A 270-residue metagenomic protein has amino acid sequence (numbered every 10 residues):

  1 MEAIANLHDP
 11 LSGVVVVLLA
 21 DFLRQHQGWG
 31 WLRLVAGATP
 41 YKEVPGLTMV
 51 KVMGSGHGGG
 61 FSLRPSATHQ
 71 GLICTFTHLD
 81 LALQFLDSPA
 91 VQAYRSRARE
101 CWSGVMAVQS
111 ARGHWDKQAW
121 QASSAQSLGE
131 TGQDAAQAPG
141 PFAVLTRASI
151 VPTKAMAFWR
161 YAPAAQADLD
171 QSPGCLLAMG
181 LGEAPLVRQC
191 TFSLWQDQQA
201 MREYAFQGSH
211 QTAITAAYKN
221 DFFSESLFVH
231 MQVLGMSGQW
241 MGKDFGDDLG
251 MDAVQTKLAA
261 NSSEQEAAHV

Functional and structural regions predicted by a protein language model:
M1-H69, L79-F85, R99-V187, A200-F206 (+1 more regions): Short S/T/G/P-rich N-terminal loop/turn motif that feeds into the first structured element of a domain
V50, V91-Y94, F223: Secondary-structure boundary/capping residues
H69-T75, T191-S193: Short cationic amphipathic helices and targeting signals
T75-T77, V91: Aromatic- and glycine-enriched beta-alpha-beta binding-site module
P89-R97, Q211-I214: A common structural junction motif
R188-T215, D221-F222: Glycine/small-residue-rich hydrophobic helix-like segments
